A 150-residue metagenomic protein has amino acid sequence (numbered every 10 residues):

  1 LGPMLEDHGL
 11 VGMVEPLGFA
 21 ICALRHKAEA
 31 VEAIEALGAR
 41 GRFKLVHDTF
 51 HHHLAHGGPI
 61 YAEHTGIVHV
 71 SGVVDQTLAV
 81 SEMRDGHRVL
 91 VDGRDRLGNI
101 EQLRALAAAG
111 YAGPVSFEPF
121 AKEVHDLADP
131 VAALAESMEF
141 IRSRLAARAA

Functional and structural regions predicted by a protein language model:
L1-E15: Glycine/proline-rich, flexible active-site/cofactor-binding loop segments that harbor closely spaced acidic
D7, L24-A150: Histidine-acidic metal/acid-base catalytic patches
V11-L17, S116-P119: Short beta-strands and strand-loop turn motifs
F19-A23: Substrate-binding cleft and catalytic face of glycoside hydrolase catalytic domains, especially the flexible beta-alpha
